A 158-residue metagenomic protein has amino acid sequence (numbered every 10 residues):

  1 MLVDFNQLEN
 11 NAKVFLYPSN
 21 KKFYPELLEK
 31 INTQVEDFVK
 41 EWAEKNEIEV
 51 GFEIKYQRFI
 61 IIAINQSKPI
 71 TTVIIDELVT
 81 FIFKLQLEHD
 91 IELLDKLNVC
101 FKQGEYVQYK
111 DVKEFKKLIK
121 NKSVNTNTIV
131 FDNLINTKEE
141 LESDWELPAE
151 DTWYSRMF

Functional and structural regions predicted by a protein language model:
M1-N11, E41-N46, F131-A149: Short N-terminal helix-initiation segments at or just after the protein's N-terminus
V3, N10-K55: Long, hydrophobic N-terminal alpha-helical segment
V14-P18, F59-A63, N98-C100: Ordered hydrophobic segments in well-structured contexts
E47-I64, K68-T71: Short, intrinsically disordered low-complexity segments
I48-G51, H89-N98: Short, flexible active-site-proximal loops enriched in glycine and acidic residues
I62-L93: Helix-adjacent hinge/juxtasegments
N98-K113: Short, conserved secondary-structure transition motifs
K110-F158: A cross-taxonomic marker for long C-terminal extensions/tails that follow the last structured domain
